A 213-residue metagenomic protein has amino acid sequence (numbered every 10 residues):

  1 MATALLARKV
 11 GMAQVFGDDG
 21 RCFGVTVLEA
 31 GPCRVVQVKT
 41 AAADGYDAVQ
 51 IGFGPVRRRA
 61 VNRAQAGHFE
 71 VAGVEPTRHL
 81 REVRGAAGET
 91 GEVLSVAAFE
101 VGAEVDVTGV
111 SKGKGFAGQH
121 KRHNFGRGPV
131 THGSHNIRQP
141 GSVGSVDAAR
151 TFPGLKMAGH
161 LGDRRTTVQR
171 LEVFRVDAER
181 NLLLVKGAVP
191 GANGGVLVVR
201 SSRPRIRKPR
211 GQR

Functional and structural regions predicted by a protein language model:
M1-R213: Extended basic (Lys/Arg/His-rich) segments that typically form rRNA-contacting surfaces in ribosomal proteins
